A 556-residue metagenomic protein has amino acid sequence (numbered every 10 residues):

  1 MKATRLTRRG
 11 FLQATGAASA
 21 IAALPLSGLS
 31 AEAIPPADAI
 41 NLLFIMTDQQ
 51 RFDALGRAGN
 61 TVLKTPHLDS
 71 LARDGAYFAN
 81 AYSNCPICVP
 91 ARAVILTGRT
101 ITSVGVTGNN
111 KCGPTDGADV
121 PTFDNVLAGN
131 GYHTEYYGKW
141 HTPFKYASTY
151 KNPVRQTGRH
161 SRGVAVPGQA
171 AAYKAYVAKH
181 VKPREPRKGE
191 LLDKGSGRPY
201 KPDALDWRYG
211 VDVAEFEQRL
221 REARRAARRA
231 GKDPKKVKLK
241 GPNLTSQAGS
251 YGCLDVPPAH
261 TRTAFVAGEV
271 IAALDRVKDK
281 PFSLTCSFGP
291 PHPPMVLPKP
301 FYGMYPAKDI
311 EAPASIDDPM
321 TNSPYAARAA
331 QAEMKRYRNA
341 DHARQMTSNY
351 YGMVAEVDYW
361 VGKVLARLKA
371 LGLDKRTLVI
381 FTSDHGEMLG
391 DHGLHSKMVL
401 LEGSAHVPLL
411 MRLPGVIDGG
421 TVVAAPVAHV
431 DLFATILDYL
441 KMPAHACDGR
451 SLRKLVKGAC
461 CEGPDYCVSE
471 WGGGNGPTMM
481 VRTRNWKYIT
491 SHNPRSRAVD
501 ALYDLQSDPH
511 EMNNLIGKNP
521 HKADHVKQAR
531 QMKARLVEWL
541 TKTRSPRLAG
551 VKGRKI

Functional and structural regions predicted by a protein language model:
K2-T4, G10-S30: N-terminal export signals
R5, L12, G16, I34-I40 (+5 more regions): Long, internal low-complexity/basic segments
A23-P25, E32-A76, A128-G129, K299 (+1 more regions): Active-site-proximal N-terminal segment of extracellular/periplasmic enzymes that hydrolyze or transfer
L42-D48, L127, S283-C286, Y305 (+4 more regions): A short aromatic-rich beta-strand->coil structural motif
T97-V256: Catalytic-site neighborhoods of secreted/periplasmic enzymes that process anionic sulfate/phosphate groups
N152, H160-P167, H385-D391, V430-F433 (+5 more regions): C-terminal cap/loop subdomain of S1 sulfatases and analogous C-terminal strand-loop tails that border
A178-P199, A204, Q218, A226 (+4 more regions): C-terminal, low-complexity/hydrophilic appendages and adjacent surface loops of extracellular/periplasmic anionic
P294-P300, A366-D418, A428: Histidine-centered active-site microenvironments of extracellular/periplasmic hydrolases and transferases
